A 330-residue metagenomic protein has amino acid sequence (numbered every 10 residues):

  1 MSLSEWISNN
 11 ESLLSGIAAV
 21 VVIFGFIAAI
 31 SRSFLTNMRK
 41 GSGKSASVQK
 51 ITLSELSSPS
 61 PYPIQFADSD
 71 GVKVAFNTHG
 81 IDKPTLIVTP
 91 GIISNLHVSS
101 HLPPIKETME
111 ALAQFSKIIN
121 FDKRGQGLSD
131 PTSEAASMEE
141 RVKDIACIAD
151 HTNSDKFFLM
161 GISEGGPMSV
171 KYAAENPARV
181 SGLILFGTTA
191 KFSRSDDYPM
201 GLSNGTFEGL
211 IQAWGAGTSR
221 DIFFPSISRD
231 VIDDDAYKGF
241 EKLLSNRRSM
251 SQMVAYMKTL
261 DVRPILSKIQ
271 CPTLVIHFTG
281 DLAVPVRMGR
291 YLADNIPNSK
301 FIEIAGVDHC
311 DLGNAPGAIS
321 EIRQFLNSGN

Functional and structural regions predicted by a protein language model:
M1-A46: Hydrophobic, helix-forming membrane-interacting segments
V72-L128: Conserved HGGG/HGGXW glycine-rich cap/lid loop of the alpha/beta-hydrolase fold
E139-F157: Conserved acidic catalytic loop of the alpha/beta-hydrolase fold
V170, A174, S181-I211: Flexible "cap/lid" loop of the alpha/beta hydrolase fold
G215-L260, P264-L266: Conserved alpha/beta-hydrolase catalytic His-Asp/Glu region
I269, V275-H277: Short beta-strand/loop motif that positions the catalytic acidic residue of the alpha/beta-hydrolase fold
G280-V284: Acidic catalytic loop of the alpha/beta-hydrolase fold
S299-N330: Catalytic active-site module of serine/aspartate enzymes centered on a nucleophile-bearing elbow/loop
